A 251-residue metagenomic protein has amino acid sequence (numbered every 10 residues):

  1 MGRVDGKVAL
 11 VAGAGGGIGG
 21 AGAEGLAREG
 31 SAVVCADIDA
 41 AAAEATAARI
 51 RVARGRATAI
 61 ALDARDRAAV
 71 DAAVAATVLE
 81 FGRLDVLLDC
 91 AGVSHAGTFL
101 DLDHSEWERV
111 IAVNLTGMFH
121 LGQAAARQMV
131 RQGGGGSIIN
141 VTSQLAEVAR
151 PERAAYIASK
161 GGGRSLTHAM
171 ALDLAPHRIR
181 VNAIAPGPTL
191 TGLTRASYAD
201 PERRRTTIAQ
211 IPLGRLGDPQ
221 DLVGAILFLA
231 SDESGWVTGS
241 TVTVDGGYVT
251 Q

Functional and structural regions predicted by a protein language model:
R3-V34: Canonical Rossmann dinucleotide-binding motif of NAD(H)/NADP(H)-dependent dehydrogenases/reductases, specifically
L88, A175, R180, V237-G239: Short, small/polar-rich loop/turn modules that mediate ligand/substrate recognition or access, typified
T98-F99, D103-I111, T207: Substrate-binding pocket helix/loop in short-chain dehydrogenase/reductase
G122, S159, T167: Active-site helix of classical SDR
R127, L172-P176, G235: Alpha-helical segment proximal to the catalytic Tyr-Lys
S143: Residue(s) in the substrate-gating loop at a strand-loop-helix junction that position the organic substrate next
V148, L227, T238-Q251: Short C-terminal tail/terminal secondary-structure segment of NAD(P)H-dependent dehydrogenase/reductase domains
